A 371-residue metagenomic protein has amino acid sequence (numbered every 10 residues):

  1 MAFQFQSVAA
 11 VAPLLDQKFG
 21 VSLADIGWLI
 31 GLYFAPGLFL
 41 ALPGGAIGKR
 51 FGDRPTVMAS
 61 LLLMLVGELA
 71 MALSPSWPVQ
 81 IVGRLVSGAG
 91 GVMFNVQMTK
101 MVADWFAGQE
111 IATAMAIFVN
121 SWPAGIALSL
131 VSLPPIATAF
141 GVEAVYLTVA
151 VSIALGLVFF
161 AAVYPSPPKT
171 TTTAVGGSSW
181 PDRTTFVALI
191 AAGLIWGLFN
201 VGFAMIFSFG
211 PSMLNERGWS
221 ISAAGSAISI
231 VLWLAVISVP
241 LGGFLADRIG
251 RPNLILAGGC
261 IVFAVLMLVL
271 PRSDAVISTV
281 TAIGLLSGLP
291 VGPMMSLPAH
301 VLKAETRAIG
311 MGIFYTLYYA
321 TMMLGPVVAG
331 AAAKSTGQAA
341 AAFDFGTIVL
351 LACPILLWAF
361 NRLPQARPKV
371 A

Functional and structural regions predicted by a protein language model:
V8-A9, A188-S229, V236-V239: Extracytoplasmic gate region of multi-pass secondary transporters
F39-P75: Conserved MFS/SLC helix-loop-helix module at the cytosolic interface between two early adjacent transmembrane helices
L40-G52, S238-R251: Helix-to-loop junctions at the C-terminal end of transmembrane segments in multipass secondary transporters
R50-S60, D247-C260: Cytoplasmic membrane-interface "Motif A"-like loop-to-helix N-cap segments of 12-TM Major Facilitator Superfamily
G83-S121: Cytoplasmic helix-loop-helix junction between adjacent transmembrane helices in 12-TM secondary transporters
I117-Y164: Helix-loop-helix hairpin linking two adjacent transmembrane segments in secondary transporters
P252-L297: C-terminal transmembrane helical hairpin of 12-TM major facilitator-type secondary transporters
V301-Q338: A late C-terminal transmembrane helix in Major Facilitator Superfamily
